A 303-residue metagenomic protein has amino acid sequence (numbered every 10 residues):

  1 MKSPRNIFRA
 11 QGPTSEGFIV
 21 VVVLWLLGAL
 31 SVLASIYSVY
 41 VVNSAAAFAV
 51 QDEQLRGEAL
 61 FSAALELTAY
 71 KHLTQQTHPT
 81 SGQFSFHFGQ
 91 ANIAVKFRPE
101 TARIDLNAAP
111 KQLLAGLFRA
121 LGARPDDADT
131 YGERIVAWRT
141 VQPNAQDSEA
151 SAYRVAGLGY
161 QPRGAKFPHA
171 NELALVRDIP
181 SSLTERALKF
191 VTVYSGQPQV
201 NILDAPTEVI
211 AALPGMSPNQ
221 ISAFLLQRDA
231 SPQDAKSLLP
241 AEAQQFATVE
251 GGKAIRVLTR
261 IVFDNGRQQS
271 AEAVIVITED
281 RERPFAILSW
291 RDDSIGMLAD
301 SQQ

Functional and structural regions predicted by a protein language model:
K2-R9, S15-Q303: Compositionally biased linear targeting/interaction segments
